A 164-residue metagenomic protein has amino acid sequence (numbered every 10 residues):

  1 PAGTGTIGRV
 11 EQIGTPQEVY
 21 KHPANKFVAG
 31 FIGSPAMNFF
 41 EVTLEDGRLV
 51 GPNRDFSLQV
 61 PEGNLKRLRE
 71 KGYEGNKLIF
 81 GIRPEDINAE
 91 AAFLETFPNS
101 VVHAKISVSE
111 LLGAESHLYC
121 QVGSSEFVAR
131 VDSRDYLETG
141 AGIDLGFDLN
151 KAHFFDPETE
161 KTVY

Functional and structural regions predicted by a protein language model:
P1-S57: Internal alpha/beta loop-helix hairpins
K21, R48-I106, Y136-Y164: Glycine/charge-rich catalytic "coupling/switch" loops of P-loop NTPases
N25, A36-E41, P84, V101-I106 (+1 more regions): Conserved beta-strand residues within beta-sheet cores
S34-A36, E74, L112-A114: Short flexible coil/turn linkers enriched for glycine and charged/polar residues that connect secondary-structure
N38, L78-I79, S116-L118: Short beta-strand micro-motifs in enzyme catalytic cores
R48, G113-Y119: Short aromatic-glycine-enriched beta-strand elements
N53-D55, V122-S125: Glycine-centered tight beta-turn/hairpin loop motif at sheet-sheet or coil-to-beta transitions
